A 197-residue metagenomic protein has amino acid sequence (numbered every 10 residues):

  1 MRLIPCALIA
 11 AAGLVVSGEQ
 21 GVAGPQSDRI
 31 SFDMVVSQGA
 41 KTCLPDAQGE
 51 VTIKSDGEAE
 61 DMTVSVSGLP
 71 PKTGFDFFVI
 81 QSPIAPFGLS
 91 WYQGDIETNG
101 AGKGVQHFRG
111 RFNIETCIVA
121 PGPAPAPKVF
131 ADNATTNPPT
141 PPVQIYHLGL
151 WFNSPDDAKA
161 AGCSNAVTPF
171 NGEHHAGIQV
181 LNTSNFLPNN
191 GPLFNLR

Functional and structural regions predicted by a protein language model:
M1-A7: Bacterial N-terminal signal peptides that target proteins for export
G13-G21: C-terminal segment of classical bacterial N-terminal signal peptides
G21-R197: N-terminal leader/targeting pre-sequences
